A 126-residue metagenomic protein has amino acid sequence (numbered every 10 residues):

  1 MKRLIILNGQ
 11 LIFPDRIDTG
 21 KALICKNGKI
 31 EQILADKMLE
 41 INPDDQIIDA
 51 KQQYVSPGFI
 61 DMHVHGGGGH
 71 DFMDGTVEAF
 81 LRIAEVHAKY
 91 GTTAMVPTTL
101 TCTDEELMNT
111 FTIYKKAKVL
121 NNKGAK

Functional and structural regions predicted by a protein language model:
K2-I5, L11-S56: Histidine-rich, glycine-flanked metal-binding segment
L4-I6, I41-V77, L81, E85: Replace "His-x-His-based motif
P14, D36, H65, G75 (+1 more regions): Acidic/polar N-terminal loop/beta-strand segments that form early-domain functional surfaces
T19, D74-V77, T110-T112: Short, glycine/charged-enriched secondary-structure capping and boundary segments
I33, H70, E105: Glycine/Thr-rich phosphate-binding loops of Rossmann-like dinucleotide-binding domains
H65, L81-I113, K126: Divalent metal-dependent hydrolysis catalytic cores, especially in the metallo-beta-lactamase
V119-K126: Short helix-capping segments at alpha-helix termini
